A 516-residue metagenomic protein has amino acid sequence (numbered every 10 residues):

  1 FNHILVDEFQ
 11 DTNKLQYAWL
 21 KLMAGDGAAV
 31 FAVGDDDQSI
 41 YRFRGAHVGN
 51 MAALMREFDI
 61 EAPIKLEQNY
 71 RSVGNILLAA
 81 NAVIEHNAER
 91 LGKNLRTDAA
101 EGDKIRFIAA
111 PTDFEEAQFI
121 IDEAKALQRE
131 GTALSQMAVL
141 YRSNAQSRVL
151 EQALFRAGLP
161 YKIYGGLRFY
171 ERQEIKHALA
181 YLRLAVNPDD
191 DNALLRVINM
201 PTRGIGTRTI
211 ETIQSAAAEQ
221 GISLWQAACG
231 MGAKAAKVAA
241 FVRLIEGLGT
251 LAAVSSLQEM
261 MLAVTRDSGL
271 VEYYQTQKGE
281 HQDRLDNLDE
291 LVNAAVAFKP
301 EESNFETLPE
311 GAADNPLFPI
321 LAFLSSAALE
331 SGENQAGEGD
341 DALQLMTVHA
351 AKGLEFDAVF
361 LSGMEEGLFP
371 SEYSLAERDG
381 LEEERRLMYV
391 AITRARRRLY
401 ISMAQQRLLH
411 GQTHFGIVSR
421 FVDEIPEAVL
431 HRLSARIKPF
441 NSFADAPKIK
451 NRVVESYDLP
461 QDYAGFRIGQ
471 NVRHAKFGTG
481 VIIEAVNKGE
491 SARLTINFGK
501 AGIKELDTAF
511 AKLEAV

Functional and structural regions predicted by a protein language model:
F1-A53, Q68-S72, V264: Conserved helicase NTPase motor core
T12, L22-D26, M55-D59, D98-A100 (+4 more regions): Conserved catalytic network of the ASCE P-loop NTPase/AAA+ motor domain
G34-D37, R44-A46, Q68-Y70, N81 (+5 more regions): A short beta-strand-to-loop transition that corresponds to the Sensor-1 phosphate-sensing loop of AAA+ P-loop ATPases
D37-R44, R71-S72, I163-V186, I198: Short alpha-helix plus adjacent loop in nuclease-associated cores
D59-P63, E67-P160, R183-N187, G249 (+1 more regions): Helicase P-loop NTPase motor core
E101-G102, D340, G489-S491: Short acidic/glycine-enriched loop/turn segments that link adjacent beta-strands
A133, S147-L159, R172, L179-H431 (+2 more regions): Conserved helicase C-terminal RecA-like lobe
T307-D314, I425-F477, V481-V486, E490-R493 (+3 more regions): Acidic, low-complexity intrinsically disordered tails
